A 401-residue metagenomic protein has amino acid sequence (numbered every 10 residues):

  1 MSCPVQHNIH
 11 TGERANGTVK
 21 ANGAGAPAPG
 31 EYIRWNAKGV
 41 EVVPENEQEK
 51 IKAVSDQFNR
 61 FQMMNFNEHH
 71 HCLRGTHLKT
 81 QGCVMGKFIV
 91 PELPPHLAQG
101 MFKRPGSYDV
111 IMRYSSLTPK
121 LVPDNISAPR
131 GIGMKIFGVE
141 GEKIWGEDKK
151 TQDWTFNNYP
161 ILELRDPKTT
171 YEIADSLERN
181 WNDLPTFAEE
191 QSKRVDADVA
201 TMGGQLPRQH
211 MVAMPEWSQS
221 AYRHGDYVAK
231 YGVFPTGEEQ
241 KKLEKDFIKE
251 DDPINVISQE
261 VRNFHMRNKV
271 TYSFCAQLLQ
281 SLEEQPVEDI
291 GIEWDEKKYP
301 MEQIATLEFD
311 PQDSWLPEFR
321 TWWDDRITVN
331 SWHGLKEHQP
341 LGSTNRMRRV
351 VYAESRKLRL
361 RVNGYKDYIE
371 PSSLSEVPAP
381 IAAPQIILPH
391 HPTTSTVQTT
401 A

Functional and structural regions predicted by a protein language model:
S2-A401: Active-site-adjacent core segments of small-molecule enzymes
